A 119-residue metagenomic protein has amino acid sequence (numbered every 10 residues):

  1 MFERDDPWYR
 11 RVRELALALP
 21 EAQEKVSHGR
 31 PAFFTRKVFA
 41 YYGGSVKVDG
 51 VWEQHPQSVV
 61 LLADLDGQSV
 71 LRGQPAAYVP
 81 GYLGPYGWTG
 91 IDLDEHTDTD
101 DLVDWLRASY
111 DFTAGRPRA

Functional and structural regions predicted by a protein language model:
M1-A119: Charge-dense, helix-prone N-terminal extensions
